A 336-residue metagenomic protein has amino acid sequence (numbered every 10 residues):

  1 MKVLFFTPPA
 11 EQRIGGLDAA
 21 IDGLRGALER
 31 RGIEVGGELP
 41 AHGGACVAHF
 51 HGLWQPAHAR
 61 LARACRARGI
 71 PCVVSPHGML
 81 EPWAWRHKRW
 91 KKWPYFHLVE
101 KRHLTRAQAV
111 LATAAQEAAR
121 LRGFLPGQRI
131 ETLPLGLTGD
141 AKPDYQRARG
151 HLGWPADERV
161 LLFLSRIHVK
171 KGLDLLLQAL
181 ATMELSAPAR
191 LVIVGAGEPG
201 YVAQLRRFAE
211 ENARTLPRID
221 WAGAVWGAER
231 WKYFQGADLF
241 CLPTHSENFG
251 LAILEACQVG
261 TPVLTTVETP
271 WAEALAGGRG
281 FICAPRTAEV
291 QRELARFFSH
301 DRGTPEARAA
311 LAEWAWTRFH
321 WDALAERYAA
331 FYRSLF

Functional and structural regions predicted by a protein language model:
K92-A109: Membrane-proximal helix-turn-helix segments that form the acceptor-binding/catalytic region of lipid-linked
Q116, G136: Carbohydrate-associated surface elements
L137-T138, L164, R190-Q204, G223: Glycosyltransferase donor-sugar binding loop
W154-K171, L177-L180, V192: Conserved donor-binding/catalytic core segment of Leloir-type glycosyltransferases
A203-V225: Nucleotide-activated donor-binding/catalytic signature segment of Leloir-type glycosyltransferases, i.e., the conserved
H245: Aromatic "clamp/platform" in nucleotide-sugar-dependent glycosyltransferases that forms part of the donor/acceptor
P262-T265: Short hydrophobic beta-strand element within catalytic cores of glycosyltransferases and related nucleotide-activated
G277-A288, R296-R302: Conserved acidic donor-binding segment of nucleotide-sugar-dependent glycosyltransferases
